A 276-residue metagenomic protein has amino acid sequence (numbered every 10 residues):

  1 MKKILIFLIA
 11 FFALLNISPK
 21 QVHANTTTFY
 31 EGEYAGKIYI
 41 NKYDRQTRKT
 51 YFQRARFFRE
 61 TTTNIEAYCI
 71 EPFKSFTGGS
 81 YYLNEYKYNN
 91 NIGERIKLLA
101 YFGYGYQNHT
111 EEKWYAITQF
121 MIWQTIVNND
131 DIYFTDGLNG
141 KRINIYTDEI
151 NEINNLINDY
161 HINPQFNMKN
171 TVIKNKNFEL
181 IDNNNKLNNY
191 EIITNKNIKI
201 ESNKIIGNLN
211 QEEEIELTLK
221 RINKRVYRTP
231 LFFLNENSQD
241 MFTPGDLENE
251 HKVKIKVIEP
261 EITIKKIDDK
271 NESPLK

Functional and structural regions predicted by a protein language model:
M1-K3, K74, D268: Short, flexible loop/turn elements at secondary-structure junctions
K2-Q21: Sec-dependent N-terminal signal peptides of Gram-positive bacterial secreted proteins and lipoproteins
I9-A13, N25-E31, I205: The feature captures two recurrent sequence modes
N25-H161: Short, surface-exposed polybasic-aromatic patches that bind anionic ligands, especially phosphate groups
T26-Y34, M168, I192, I198-I200: Generic structural motif
N158-F166, K256-T263: Short domain-boundary/entry signatures in modular proteins, especially in secreted/extracellular architectures
I162-N189: Solvent-exposed, low-complexity, repeat-rich "mucin-like" stalks and linkers
N185-K224, R228-H251, V257-K276: Solvent-exposed loop/turn and edge beta-strand elements of beta-rich ligand-binding domains
